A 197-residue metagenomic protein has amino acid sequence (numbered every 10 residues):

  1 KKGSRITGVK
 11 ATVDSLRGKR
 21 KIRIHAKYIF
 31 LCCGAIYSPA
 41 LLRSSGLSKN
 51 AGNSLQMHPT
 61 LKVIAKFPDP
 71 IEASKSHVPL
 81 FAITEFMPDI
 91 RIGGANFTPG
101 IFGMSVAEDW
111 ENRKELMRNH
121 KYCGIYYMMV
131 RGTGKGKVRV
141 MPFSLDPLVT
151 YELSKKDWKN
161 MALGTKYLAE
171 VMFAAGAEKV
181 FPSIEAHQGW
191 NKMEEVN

Functional and structural regions predicted by a protein language model:
K1, G18-R20, N112-M117: Generic recognition of flexible, low-complexity loop/linker segments
K1-T7: Feature captures the FAD/FMN-dependent oxidoreductase FAD-binding
R5, R20, Y122-G124: Residues at beta-strand starts and edge strands
G8-A82: Glycine-rich loop(s) and the adjacent beta-strand/alpha-helix scaffold that form part
K10, G176, I184-H187: Conserved interaction-surface patches within small, structured recognition/assembly domains
L31, I36-R43, K159-A174: A broad, structural surface signal
S48-M172, K179, H187-N197: FAD cofactor-binding and catalytic pocket of flavoenzymes
